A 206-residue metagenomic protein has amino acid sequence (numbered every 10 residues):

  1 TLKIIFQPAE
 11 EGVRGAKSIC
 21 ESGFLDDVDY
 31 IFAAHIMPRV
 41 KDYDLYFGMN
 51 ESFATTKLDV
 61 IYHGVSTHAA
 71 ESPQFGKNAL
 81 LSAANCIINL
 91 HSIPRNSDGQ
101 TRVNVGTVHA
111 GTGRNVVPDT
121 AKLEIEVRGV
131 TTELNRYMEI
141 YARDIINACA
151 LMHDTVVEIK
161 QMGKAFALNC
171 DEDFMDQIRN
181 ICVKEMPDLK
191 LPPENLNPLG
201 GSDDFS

Functional and structural regions predicted by a protein language model:
T1-T107, T112-V117, G201-F205: Histidine/acidic-residue-rich, glycine-tolerant segments that coordinate divalent metal ions
L80-S206: Metal-dependent amide/peptide-bond hydrolase catalytic core, centered on the "pita-bread" metallohydrolase fold
